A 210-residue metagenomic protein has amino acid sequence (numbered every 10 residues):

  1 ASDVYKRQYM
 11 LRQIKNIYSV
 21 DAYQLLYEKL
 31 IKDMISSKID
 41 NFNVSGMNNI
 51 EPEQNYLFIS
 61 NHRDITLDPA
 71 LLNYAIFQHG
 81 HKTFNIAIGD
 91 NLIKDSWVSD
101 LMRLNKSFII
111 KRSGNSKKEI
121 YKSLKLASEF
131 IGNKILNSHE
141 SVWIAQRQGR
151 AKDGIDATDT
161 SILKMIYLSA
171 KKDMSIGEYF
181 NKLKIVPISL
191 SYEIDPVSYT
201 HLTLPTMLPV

Functional and structural regions predicted by a protein language model:
A1-Q8, T200-T206: Conserved small/polar residues in nucleotide/adenosyl-binding loops
S2-Y56, H62-N73, F77, S99 (+1 more regions): Membrane-anchoring hydrophobic helices of lipid-metabolizing enzymes
D33, S37, L72-H79, L104 (+3 more regions): Mid-sequence acidic-hydrophobic segments that form the walls of catalytic/ligand-binding cavities or oligomerization
V44-N48, I88-L92, S96-V98, E129-N133: Catalytic micro-motifs at enzyme active sites that drive phosphoryl/nucleotidyl and oxygen chemistry
M47, R63, G89-L92, S107 (+4 more regions): An acidic- and aromatic-residue-enriched active-site/binding cleft used to recognize and process polar
Q54-I120, Y167-G177: Catalytic core of membrane glycerolipid acyltransferases/transacylases, capturing the structured, soluble-facing
I120-L204: Non-catalytic C-terminal accessory region of glycerolipid acyltransferases and related lyso-lipid remodeling enzymes
